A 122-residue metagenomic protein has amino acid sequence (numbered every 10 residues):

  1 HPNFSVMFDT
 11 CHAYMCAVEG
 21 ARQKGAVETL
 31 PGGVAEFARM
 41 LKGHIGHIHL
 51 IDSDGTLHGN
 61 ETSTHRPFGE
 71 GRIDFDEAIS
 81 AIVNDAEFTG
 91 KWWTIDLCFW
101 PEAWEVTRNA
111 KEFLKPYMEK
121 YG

Functional and structural regions predicted by a protein language model:
H1-G122: Histidine-acidic metal/acid-base catalytic patches
